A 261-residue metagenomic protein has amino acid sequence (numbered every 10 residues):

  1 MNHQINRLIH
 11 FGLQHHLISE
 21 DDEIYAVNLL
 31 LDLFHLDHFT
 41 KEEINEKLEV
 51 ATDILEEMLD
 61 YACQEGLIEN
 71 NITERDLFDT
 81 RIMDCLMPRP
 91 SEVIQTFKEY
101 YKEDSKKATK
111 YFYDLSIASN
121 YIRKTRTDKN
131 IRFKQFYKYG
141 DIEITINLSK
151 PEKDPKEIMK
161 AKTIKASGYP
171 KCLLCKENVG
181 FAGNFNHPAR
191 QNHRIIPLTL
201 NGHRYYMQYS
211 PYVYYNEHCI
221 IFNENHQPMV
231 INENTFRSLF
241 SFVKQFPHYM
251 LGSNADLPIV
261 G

Functional and structural regions predicted by a protein language model:
M1-P228: Active-site microenvironments that recognize anionic phosphate/pyrophosphate groups
L173-V179, S238-F240, L251-S253: Short C-terminal domain-edge/linker segments immediately following a structured domain
P188, Q227-L251: Helical scaffold of the NTase/Pol beta-like nucleotidyltransferase catalytic core
N223, V260-G261: Catalytic metal-binding acidic patch
Y249-V260: A short glycine-rich, hydrophobically flanked beta-strand micro-motif that places a catalytic Asp/Glu for divalent metal
